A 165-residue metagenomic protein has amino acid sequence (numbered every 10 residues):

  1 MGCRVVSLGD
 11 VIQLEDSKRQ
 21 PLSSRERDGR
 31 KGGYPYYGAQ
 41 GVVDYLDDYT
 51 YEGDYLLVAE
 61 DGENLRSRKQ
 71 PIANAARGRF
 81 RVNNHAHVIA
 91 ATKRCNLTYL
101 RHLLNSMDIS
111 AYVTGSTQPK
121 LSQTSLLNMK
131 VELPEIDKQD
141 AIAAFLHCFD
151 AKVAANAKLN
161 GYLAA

Functional and structural regions predicted by a protein language model:
M1-P21, E26-G38, N128-A165: Non-catalytic DNA-recognition/assembly elements of restriction-modification systems
D16-S17, V42, I109: Generic structural signal for secondary-structure transition and capping sites
G38-V42, D48-N105, T114-T117, S122-L126: A short beta-sheet element
Y45-L46, A165: Short amphipathic alpha-helical segments with coiled-coil-like heptad repeat character
L97, I109-Q118, E132-I142: Short, flexible active-site-proximal loops enriched in glycine and acidic residues
N105-I109, D150: Short amphipathic alpha-helical signal-transduction/dimerization elements
